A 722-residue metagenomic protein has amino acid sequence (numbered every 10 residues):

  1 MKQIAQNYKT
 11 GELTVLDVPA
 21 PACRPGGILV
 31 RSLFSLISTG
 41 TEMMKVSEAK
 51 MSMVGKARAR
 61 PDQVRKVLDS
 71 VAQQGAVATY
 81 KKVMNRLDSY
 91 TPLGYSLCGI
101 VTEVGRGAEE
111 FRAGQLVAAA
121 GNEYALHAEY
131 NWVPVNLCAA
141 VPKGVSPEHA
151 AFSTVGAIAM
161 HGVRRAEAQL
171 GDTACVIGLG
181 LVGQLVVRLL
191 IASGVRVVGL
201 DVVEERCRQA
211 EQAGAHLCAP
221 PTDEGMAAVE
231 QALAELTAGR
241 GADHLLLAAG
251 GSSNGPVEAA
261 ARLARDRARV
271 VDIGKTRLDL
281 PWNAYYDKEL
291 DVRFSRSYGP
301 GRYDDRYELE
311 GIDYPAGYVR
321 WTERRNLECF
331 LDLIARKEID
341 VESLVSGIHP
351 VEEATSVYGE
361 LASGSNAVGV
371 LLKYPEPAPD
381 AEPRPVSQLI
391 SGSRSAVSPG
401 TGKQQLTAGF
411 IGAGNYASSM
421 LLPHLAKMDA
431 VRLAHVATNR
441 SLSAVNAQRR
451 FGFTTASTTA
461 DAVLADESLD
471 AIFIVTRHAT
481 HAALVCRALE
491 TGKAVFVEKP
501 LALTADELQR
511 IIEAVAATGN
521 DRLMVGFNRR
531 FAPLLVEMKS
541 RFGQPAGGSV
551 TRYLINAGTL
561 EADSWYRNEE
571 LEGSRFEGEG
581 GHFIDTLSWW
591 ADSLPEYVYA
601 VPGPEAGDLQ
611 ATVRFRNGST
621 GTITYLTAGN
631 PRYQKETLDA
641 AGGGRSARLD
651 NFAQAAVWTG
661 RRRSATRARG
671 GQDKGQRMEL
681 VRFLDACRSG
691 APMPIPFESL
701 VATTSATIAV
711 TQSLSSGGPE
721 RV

Functional and structural regions predicted by a protein language model:
P21-L36, K45-N122, R688: Glycine-rich beta-strand-centered segment in the early N-terminal region that forms part of a ligand/cofactor-binding
E123, S146-D223: Mid-domain Rossmann-like dinucleotide-binding core that forms the NAD(H)/NADP(H) cofactor-binding site
R265-D266, A482-F527: Beta-strand-loop-alpha-helix segment that lines the small-molecule cofactor/substrate pocket of alpha/beta enzymes
I273-D291, S295, G301, L501-R522: Rossmann-fold NAD(P)-binding glycine/threonine-rich loop
P300-Y318, N520-M524, R529-V601, G717: Predominantly a Rossmann-like dinucleotide-binding segment in NAD(P)-dependent oxidoreductases
G359, N366-E376, A381-S387, G578 (+2 more regions): Contiguous beta-strand/loop segments that form the cofactor/metal-binding neighborhood of enzyme cores
G359-A367, K373, A378-G400, A471 (+2 more regions): C-terminal helix-rich "cap/oligomerization" subdomain common to oxidoreductases
P383-F451: N-terminal Rossmann-like dinucleotide-binding module
